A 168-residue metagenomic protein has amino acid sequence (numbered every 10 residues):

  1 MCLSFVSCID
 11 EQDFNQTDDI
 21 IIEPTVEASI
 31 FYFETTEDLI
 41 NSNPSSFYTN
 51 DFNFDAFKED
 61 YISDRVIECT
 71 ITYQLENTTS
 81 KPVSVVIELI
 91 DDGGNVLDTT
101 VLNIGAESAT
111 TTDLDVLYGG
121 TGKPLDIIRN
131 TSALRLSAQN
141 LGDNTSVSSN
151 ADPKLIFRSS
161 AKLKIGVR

Functional and structural regions predicted by a protein language model:
C2, C8-R168: Extracellular/secretory-pathway and virion-surface proteins
